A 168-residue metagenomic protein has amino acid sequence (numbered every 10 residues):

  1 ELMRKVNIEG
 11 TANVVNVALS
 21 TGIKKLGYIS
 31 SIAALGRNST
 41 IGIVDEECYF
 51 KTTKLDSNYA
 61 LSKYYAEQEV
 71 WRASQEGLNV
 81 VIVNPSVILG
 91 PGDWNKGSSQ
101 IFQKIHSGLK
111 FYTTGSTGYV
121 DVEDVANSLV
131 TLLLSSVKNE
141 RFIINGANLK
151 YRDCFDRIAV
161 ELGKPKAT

Functional and structural regions predicted by a protein language model:
L2-I8, G42-C48, L55-E67, V87 (+2 more regions): Short-chain dehydrogenase/reductase
V6-N58: Conserved Rossmann-fold NAD(P)-dependent oxidoreductase catalytic core, especially the SDR/UDP-sugar
N13, Y65, K96-G97, T113-L134 (+1 more regions): Substrate-positioning beta->alpha
L19, K54-I82: Active-site Tyr-X1-5-Lys
A33, S86-G90, A147-N148: Glycine-rich beta-alpha junction loops
G77-Y119: NAD(P)-dependent short-chain dehydrogenase/reductase
S128-T168: Mid/C-terminal beta-alpha module of Rossmann-like enzyme folds, strongest in SDR-family dehydrogenases/epimerases
